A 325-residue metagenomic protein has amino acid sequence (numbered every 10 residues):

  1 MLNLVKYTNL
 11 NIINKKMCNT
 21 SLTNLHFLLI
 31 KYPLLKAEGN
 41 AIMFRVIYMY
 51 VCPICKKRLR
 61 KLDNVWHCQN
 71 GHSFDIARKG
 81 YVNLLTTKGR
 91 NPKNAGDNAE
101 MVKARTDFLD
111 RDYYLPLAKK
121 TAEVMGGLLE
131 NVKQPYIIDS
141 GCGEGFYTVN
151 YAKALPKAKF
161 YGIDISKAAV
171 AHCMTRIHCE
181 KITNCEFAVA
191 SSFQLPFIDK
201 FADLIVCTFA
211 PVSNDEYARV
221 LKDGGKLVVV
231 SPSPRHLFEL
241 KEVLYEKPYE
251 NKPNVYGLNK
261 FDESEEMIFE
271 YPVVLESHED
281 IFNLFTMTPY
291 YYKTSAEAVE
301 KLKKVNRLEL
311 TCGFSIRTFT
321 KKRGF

Functional and structural regions predicted by a protein language model:
F44-N94: N-terminal auxiliary segments of SAM/dcSAM-dependent transferases
V46-I47, F269-F325: Conserved Class I S-adenosyl-L-methionine
N91, G96-L117: Class I SAM-dependent methyltransferase Rossmann-like catalytic core, especially the SAM/SAH-binding loop
D112-K133: Conserved alpha-helix/loop element of class I SAM-dependent methyltransferases that forms part of the SAM/SAH-binding
Y136-D139, E144-Q194: Class I SAM-dependent methyltransferase SAM/SAH-binding core
F193-L204: A short acidic, Gly/Pro-enriched loop at the edge of an enzyme's catalytic core that lines a small-molecule cofactor
N214-K226: A short glycine-rich, Lys/Arg-flanked "PGG" loop and its adjoining helix->strand segment in the class I
G225-P234: Conserved beta-strand signature within the Rossmann-like core of class I S-adenosyl-L-methionine
